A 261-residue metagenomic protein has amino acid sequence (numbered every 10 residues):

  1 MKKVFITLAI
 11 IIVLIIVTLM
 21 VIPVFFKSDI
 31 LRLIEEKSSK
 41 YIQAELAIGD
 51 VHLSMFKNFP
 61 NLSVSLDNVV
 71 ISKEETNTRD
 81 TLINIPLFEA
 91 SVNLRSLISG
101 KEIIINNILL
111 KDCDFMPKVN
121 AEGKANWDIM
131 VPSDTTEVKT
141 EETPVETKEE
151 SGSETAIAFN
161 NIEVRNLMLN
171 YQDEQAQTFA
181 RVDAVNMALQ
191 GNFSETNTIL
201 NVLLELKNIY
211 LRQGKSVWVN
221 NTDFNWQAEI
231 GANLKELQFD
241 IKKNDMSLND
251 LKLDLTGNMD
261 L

Functional and structural regions predicted by a protein language model:
M1-E45: N-terminal type II signal-anchor transmembrane helix that functions as the membrane-insertion/stop-transfer segment
V24, H52-K124, T147-Q172, D183 (+3 more regions): Flexible beta-edge/linker motif
D80, T178-R181, W218-N220, S247: Replace "Gram-negative outer membrane beta-barrel proteins" with "bacterial and organellar outer membrane beta-barrel
E122-M130, W218-N221, D260: Flexible, surface-exposed loop regions and adjacent strand-edge segments of Gram-negative outer-membrane beta-barrel
I129-E150: Intrinsically disordered, low-complexity segments enriched in small/polar residues
A184, N221-Q227, K252-T256: Transmembrane beta-barrel architecture of outer membranes
T196, S216, D245-K252: Solvent-exposed loop/turn segments connecting transmembrane beta-strands in outer-membrane beta-barrel proteins
N208-Q227: Contiguous, well-ordered beta-strand patches that form the walls/edges of small beta-barrel/beta-sandwich domains
